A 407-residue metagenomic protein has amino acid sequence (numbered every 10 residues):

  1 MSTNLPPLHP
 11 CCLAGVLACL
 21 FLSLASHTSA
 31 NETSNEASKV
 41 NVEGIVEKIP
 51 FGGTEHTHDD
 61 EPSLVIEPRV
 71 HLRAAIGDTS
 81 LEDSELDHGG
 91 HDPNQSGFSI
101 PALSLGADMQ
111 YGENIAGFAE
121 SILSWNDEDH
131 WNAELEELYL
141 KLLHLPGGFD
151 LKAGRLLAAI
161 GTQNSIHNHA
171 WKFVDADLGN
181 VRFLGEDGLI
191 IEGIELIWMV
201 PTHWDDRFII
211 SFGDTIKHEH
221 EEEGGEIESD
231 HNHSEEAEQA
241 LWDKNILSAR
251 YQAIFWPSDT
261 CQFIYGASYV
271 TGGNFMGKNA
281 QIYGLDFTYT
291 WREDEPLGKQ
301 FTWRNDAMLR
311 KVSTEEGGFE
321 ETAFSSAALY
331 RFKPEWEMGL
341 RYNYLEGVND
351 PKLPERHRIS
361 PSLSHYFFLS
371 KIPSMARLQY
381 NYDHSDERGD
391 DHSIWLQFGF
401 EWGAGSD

Functional and structural regions predicted by a protein language model:
C12-S23: Bacterial N-terminal signal peptides
S26-L86, W402, D407: N-terminal periplasmic/intermembrane-space "pro-region" immediately following the signal or transit peptide
G53, F255, T260-V348, L353 (+1 more regions): Detector for outer-membrane/organellar transmembrane beta-barrel domains, recognizing the amphipathic beta-strand
T54-S84, D92-H218, D243-N245, Y251-C261 (+1 more regions): Outer membrane beta-barrel
R73-E82, I122-E128, I160, L178-G179 (+9 more regions): Sequence/structural signature of outer-membrane beta-barrel proteins
D92-G97, D127-L135, L184-G188, E238-K244 (+4 more regions): Replace "Gram-negative outer membrane beta-barrel proteins" with "bacterial and organellar outer membrane beta-barrel
L196, L285-F287, P361-F367, D390-D407: Outer-membrane beta-barrel "beta-signal"
K217-G272: Loop-centered beta-sheet repeat module
